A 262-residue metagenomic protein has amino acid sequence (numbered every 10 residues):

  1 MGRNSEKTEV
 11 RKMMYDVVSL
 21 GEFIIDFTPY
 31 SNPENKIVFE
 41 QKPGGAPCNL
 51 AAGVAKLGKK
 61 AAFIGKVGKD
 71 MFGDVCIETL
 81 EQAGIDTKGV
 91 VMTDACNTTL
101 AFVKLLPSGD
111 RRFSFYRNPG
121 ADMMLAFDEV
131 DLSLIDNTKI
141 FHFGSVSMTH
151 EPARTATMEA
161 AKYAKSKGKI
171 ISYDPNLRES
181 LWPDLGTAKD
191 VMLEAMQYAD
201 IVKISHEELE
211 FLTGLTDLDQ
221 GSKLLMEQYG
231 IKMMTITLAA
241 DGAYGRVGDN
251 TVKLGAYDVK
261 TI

Functional and structural regions predicted by a protein language model:
G2-D86, K260-I262: Glycine-rich phosphate/adenosyl-contacting loop at the front of the ribokinase-like
G2-R3, K7-D16, K162-Y163, L218-I262: Conserved phosphate-binding/catalytic region of the ribokinase-like
D26, T99, S145-T149: Glycine-rich phosphate/pyrophosphate-binding beta-alpha loops
K60-F143: Conserved N-terminal subdomain of the carbohydrate kinase-like
G73-I85, K189-Q197, G221-S222, M226 (+1 more regions): Short, electropositive alpha-helical surface patch
V146-L224, I231-K232, D241-A243: Conserved beta-alpha-beta core of the PfkB/ribokinase-like small-molecule kinase fold
